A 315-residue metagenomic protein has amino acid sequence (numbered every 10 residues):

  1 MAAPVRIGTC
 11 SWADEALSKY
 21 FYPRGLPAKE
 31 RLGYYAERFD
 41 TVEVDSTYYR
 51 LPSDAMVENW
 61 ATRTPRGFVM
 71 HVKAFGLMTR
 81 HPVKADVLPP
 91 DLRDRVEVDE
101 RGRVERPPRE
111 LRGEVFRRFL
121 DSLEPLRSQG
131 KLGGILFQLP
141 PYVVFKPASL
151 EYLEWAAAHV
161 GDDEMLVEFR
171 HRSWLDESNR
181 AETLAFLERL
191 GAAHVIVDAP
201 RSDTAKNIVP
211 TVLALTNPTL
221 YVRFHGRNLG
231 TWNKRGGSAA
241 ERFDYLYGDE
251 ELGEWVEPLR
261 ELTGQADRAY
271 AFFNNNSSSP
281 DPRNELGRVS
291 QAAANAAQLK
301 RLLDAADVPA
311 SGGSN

Functional and structural regions predicted by a protein language model:
M1-N315: Residues lining hydrophobic/aromatic ligand-binding pockets adjacent to catalytic sites
